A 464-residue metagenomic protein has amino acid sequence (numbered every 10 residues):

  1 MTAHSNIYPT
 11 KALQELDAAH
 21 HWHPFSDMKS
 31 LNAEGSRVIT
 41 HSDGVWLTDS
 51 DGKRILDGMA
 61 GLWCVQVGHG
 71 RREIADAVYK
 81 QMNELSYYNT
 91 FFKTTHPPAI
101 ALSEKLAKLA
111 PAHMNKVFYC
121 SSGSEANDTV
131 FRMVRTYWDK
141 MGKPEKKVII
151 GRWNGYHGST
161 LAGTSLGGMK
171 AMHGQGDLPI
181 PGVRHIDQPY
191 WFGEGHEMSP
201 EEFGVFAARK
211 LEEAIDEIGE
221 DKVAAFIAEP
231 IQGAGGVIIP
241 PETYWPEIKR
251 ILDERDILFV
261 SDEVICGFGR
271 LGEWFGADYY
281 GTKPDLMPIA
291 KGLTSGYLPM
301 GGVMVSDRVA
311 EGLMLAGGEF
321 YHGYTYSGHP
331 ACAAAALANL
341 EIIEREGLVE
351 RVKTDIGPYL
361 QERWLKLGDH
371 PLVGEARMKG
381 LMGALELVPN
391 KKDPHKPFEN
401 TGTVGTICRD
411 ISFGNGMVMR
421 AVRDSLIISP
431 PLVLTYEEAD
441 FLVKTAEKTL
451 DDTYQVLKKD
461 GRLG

Functional and structural regions predicted by a protein language model:
T2-G464: Conserved N-terminal phosphate-binding loop of PLP-dependent enzymes in the Aspartate aminotransferase
